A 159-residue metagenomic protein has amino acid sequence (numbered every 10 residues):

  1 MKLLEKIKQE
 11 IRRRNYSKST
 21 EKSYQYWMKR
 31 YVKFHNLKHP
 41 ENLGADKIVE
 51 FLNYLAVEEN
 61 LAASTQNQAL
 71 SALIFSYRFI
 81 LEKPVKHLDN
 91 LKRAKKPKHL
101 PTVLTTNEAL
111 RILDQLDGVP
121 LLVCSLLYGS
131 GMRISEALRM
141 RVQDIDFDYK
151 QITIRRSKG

Functional and structural regions predicted by a protein language model:
M1-G159: Conserved catalytic core of the tyrosine transesterase superfamily
